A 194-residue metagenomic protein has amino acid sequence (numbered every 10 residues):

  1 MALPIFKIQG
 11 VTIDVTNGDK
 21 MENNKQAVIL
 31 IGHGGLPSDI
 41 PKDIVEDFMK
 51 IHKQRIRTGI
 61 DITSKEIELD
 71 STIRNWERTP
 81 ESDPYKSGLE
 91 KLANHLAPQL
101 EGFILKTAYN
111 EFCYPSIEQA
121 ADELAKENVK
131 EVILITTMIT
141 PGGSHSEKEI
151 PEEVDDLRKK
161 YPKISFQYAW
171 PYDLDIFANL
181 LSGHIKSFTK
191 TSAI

Functional and structural regions predicted by a protein language model:
F6, T12-T16, K20-I194: Active-site-proximal alpha-helix that buttresses catalytic centers in soluble enzyme cores
